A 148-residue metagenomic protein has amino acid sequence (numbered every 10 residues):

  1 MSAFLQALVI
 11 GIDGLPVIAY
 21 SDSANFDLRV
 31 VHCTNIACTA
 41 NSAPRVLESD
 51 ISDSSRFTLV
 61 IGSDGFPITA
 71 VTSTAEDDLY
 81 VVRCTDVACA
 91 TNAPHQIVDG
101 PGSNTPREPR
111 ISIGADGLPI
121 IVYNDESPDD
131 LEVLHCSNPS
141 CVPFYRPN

Functional and structural regions predicted by a protein language model:
M1-N148: Extracellular, repeat-based ectodomains that mediate carbohydrate processing or recognition
